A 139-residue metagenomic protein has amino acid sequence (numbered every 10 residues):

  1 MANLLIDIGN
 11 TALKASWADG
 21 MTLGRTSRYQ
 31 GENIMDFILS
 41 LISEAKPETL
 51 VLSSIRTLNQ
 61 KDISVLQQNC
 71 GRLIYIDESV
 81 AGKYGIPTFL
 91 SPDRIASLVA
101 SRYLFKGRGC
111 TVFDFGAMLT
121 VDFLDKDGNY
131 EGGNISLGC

Functional and structural regions predicted by a protein language model:
M1-G24, S101, G107-Y130: Gly/Thr-rich phosphate-binding beta-strand-loop-beta motif of the actin/hexokinase/Hsp70
A2-C70: Conserved phosphate-binding loops in N-terminal lobes of ATP-dependent enzymes of the actin/Hsp70/sugar-kinase
N3, R28-L39, R72-K83, T111-L124: Short, charge-rich amphipathic segments
I42-P92, D125-N134, G138-C139: Short beta-strand-loop/turn "lid" adjacent to the catalytic site in phosphate-handling enzymes
A81-C110: Conserved phosphate-binding catalytic cores of ATP/NTP-utilizing and phosphoryl-transfer enzymes
